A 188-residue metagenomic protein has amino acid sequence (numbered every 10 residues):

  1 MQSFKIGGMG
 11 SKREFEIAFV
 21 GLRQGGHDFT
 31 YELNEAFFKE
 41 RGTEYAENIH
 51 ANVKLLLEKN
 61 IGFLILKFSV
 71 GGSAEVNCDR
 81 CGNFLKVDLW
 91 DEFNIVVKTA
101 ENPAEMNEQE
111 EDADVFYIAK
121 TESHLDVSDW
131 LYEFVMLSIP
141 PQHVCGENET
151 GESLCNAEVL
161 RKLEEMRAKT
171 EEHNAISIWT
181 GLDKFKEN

Functional and structural regions predicted by a protein language model:
M1-A18, L22-Q24, H50, V96-N188: Charge-rich, low-complexity linker and terminal segments
M1-N77: A positional/architectural concept
C81: Conformational-control "hinges and anchors"
L85: Cys/His-rich microdomains that often coordinate metals
D88-D91: Short Cys/His-rich "knuckle" micro-motifs
